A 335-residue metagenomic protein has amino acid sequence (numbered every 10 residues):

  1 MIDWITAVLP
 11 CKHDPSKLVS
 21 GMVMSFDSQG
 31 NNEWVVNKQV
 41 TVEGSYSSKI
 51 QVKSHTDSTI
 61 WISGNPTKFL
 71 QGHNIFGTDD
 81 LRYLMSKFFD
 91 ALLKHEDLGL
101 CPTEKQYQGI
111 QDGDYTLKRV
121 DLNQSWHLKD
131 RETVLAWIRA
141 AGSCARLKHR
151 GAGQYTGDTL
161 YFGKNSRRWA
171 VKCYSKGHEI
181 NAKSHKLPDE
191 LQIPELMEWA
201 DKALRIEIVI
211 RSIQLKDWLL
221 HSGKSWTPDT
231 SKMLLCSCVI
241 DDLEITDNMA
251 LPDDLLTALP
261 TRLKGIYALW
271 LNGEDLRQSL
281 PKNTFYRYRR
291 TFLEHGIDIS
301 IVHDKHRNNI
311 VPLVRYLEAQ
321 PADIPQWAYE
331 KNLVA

Functional and structural regions predicted by a protein language model:
M1-R277, H295-A335: Structured, helix-rich domain cores that form ligand/interaction pockets
L280-P281: N-terminal core-binding DNA-recognition domain of tyrosine site-specific recombinases/integrases
F285: Helix-turn-helix DNA-binding segment
T291: Alpha-helical DNA-recognition elements
